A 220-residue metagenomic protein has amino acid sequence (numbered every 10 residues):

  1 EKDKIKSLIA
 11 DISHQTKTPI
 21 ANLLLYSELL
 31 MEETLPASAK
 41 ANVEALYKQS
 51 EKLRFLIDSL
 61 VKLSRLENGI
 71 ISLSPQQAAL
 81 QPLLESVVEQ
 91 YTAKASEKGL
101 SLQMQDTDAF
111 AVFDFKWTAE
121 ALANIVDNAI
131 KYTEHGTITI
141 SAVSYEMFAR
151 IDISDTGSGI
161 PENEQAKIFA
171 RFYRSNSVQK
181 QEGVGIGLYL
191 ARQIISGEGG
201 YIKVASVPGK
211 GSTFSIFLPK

Functional and structural regions predicted by a protein language model:
K48-L53: Short alpha-helical segment of the dimerization/phosphotransfer core of two-component systems
N68-L73, F110-F113: Conserved micro-motifs of the catalytic ATP-binding
A129-I130: Short helix-loop "hinge" at the ATP-lid/N-box region of the Bergerat-fold HATPase_c
G136, G199-Y201: Conserved glycine-rich
T137-M147: Short beta-strand/loop element within the Bergerat-fold HATPase_c
D155: Acidic ATP/Mg2+-coordinating residue in the GHKL
I160-Y173: Short conserved segment of the HATPase_c
